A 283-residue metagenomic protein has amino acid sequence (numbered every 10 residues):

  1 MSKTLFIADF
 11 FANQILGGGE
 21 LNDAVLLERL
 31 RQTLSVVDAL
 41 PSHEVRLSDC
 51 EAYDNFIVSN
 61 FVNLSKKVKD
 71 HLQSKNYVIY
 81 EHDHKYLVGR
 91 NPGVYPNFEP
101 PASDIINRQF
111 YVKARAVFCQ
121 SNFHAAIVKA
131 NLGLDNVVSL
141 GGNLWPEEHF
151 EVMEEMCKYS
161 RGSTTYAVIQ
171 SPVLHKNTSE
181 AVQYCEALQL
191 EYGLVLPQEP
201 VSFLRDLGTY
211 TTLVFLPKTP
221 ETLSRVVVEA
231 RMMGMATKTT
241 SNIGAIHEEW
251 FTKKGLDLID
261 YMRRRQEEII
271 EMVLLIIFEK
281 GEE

Functional and structural regions predicted by a protein language model:
M1-L64, K238-E283: N-terminal pre-catalytic "stem/leader" segment of glycosyltransferase-like enzymes
R31, D49-N55, S65-V78, R90-P92 (+3 more regions): Glycosyltransferases and closely related glycan-assembly transferases that use nucleotide-activated donors
N55-V58, L72-P101, F118: Active-site proximal beta-strand in glycosyltransferases
P96-V117, A126, G208: Membrane-proximal helix-turn-helix segments that form the acceptor-binding/catalytic region of lipid-linked
V112-V137, N177: A short, active-site helix/loop in glycosyltransferases that binds the activated sugar's phosphate group
L144-D206: Conserved catalytic-core segment of nucleotide-activated headgroup transferases in glycan assembly
G208-Y210, E229-A236, T240: Conserved donor-binding/catalytic loop of nucleotide-activated donor transferases
F215-V227, M232, N242, I246-E248: Nucleotide-sugar-dependent
